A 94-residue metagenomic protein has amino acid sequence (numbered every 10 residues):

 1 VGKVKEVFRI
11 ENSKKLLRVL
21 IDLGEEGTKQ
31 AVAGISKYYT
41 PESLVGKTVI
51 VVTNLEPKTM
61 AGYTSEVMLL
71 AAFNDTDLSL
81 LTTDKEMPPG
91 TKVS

Functional and structural regions predicted by a protein language model:
V1-S94: Phosphate-backbone binding interfaces of nucleic-acid-interacting proteins
